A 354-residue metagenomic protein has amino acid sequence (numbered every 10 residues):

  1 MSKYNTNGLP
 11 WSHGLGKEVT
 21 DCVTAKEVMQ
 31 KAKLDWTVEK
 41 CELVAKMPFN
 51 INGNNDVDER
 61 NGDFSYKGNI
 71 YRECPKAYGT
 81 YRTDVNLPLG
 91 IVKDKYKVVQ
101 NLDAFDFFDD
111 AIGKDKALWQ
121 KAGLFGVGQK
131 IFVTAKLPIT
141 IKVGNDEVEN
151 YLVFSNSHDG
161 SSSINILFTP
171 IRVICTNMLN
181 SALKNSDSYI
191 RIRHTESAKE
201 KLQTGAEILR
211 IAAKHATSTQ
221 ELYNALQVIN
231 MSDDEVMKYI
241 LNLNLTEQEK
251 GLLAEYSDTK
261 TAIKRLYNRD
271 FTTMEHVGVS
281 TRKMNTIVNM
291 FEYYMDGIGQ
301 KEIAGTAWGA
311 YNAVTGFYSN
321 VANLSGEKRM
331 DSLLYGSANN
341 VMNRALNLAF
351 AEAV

Functional and structural regions predicted by a protein language model:
M1-E59, G123, T140-V354: Intrinsically disordered, low-complexity regions enriched in serine/threonine
N55-P75: An N-terminal amphipathic alpha-helical segment
N69-K95: A short, surface-exposed helix-loop junction/capping segment
D84, G113, H158-G160: Short, solvent-exposed coil/turn segments at beta-strand boundaries
I91, K130-T134, S257-K260, D270: Long, C-terminal folded domains that constitute the functional core of proteins
D94-L118: Amphipathic alpha-helical segments
V99-F107, G126, K130-F132, E149: Short, well-structured alpha-helical interface segments that form or flank functional binding sites
Q120-T140: Beta-rich nucleic-acid/ligand-interaction surfaces
